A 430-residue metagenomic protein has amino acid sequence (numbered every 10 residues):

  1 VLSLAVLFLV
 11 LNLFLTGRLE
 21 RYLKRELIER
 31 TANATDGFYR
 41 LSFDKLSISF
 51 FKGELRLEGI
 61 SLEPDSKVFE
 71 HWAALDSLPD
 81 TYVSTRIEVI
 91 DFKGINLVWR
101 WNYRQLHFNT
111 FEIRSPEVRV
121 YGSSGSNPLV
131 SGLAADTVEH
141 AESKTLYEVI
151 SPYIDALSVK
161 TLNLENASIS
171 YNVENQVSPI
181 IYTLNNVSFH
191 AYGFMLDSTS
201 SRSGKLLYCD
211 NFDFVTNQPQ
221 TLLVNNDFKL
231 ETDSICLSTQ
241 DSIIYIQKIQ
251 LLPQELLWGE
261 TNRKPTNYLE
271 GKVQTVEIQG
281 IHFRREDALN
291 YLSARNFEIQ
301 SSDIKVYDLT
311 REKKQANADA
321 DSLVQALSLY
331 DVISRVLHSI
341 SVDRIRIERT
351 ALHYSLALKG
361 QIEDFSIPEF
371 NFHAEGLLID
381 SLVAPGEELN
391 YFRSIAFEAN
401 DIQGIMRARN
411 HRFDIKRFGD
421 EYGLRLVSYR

Functional and structural regions predicted by a protein language model:
V1-D36: N-terminal type II signal-anchor transmembrane helix that functions as the membrane-insertion/stop-transfer segment
E20-R21, G37-G125, L146-S170, N175 (+6 more regions): Flexible beta-edge/linker motif
G125-A134, E312-D319: Flexible, surface-exposed loop regions and adjacent strand-edge segments of Gram-negative outer-membrane beta-barrel
T137-Y147, D321-D331: Surface-exposed acidic, glycine/proline-enriched linker/cap segments that occur as 15-30-residue helix-coil
P179-G193, G360-L378: C-terminal/domain-terminus segments
L352-S355, K359: Charge-rich, low-complexity terminal tails
F392, I405-M406, I415: Activation on extended, non-transmembrane soluble regions of large proteins
Y422-R425: Hydrophobic-core positions in well-structured secondary-structure elements of globular domains
